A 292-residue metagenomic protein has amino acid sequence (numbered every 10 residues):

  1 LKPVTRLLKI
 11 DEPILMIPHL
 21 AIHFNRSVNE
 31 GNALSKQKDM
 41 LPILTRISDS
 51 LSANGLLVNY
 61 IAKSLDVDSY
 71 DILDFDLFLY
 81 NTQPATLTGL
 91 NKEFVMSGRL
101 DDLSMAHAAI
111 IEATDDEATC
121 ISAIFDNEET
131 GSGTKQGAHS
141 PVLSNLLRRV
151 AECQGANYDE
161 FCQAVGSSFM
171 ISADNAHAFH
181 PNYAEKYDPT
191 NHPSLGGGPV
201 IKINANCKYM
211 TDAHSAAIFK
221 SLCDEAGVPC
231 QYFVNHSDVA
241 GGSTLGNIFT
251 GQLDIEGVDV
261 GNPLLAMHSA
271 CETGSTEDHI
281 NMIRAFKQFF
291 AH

Functional and structural regions predicted by a protein language model:
L1-H292: N-terminal hydrophobic/helix-forming segments and targeting peptides
